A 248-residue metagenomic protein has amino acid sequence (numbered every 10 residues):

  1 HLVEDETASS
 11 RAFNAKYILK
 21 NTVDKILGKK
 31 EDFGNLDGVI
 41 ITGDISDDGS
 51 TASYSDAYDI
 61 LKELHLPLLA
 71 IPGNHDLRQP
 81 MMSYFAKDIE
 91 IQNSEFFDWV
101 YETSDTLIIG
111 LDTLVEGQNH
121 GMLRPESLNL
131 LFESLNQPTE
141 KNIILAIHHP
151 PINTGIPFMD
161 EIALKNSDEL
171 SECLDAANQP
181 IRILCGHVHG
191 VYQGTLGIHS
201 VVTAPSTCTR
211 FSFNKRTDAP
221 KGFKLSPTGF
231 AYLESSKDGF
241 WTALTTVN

Functional and structural regions predicted by a protein language model:
H1-D5, D105-V115, I144-I147, H199-P205 (+1 more regions): Active-site-proximal beta-strand elements of phosphoester/diester hydrolases
H1-D56: N-terminal active-site segment of His-dependent metallophosphoesterases
L2-D5, D47-A52, D56, N74-M82 (+4 more regions): Active-site environment of divalent metal-dependent phosphoester hydrolases
A8-N14, K87, I156-A163, T217-P220: Short glycine-enriched, charge-decorated loop/helix-capping segments at active-site entrances that position
F13-K16, K20, C173, T195-N248: Binuclear metal-dependent phosphoesterase catalytic core
T22-G38, G121-S200, K224, Y232 (+1 more regions): His/acidic metal-ligating clusters that form di-metal
G43, G73, L111, I147 (+1 more regions): Active-site flanking residues adjacent to catalytic metal/cofactor-binding acidic residues
T51-E133, Q137, E169-Q179, G197 (+2 more regions): Extended active-site neighborhood of metal-dependent phosphoesterases/phosphodiesterases
